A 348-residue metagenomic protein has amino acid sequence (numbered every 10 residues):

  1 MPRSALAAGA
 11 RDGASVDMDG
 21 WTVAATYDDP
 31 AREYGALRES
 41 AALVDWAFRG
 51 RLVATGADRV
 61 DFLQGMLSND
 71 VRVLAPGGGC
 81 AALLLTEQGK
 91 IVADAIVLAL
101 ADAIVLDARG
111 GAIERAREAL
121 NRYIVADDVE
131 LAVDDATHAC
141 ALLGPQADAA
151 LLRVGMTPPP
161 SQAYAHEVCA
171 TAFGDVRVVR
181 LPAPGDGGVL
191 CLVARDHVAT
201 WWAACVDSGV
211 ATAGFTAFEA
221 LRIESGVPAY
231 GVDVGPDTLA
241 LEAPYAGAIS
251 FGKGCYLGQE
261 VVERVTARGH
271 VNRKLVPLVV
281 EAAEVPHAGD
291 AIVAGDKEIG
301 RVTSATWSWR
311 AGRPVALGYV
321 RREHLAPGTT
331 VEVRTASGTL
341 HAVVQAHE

Functional and structural regions predicted by a protein language model:
M1-A81, L85, K90-V92: Acidic, proline/glycine-enriched N-terminal capping motif
P30-E39, A82-D94, I124-D127, C169-V179 (+1 more regions): Short amphipathic beta-strand starts and helix->beta connectors
A42-V44, F48-R51, L74, A93-P228: Acidic, low-complexity central loop/insert segments
A54-D58, L142-A147, V279-H287: Short, surface-exposed ligand-recognition loops at beta-strand->loop->(often short) alpha-helix junctions that present
M66-R72, L120-V125, M156-T157, C205-V210 (+4 more regions): Short, solvent-exposed amphipathic alpha-helical segments in soluble enzyme and RNA/protein-processing domains
A95, T238-L239, A243-I249, K253-Q259 (+1 more regions): Glycine-rich, small/acidic residue-mixed loop/short-helix segments
L221-A243: Short, conserved active-site entrance elements at the starts or edges of catalytic domains
